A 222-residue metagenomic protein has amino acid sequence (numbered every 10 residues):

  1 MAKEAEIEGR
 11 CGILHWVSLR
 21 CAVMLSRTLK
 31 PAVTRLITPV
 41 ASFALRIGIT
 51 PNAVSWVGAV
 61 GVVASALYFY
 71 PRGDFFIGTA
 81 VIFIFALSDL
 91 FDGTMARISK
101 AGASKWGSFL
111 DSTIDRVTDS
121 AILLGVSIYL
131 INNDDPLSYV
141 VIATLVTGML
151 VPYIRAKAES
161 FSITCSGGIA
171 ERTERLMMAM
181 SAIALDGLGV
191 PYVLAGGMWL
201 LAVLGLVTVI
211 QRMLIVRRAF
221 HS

Functional and structural regions predicted by a protein language model:
M1-G9: Extreme N-terminal basic, low-complexity initiation segments that serve as generic localization/processing leaders
C11-A80, A86, A121-S222: Hydrophobic alpha-helical transmembrane segments
D89, D111, G148: Conserved G/P- and acidic residue-centered "switch" motifs that form tight phosphate/ATP-binding loops in soluble
G93-P136: Basic, amphipathic juxtamembrane/active-site segments that coordinate anionic phosphate or diphosphate groups
